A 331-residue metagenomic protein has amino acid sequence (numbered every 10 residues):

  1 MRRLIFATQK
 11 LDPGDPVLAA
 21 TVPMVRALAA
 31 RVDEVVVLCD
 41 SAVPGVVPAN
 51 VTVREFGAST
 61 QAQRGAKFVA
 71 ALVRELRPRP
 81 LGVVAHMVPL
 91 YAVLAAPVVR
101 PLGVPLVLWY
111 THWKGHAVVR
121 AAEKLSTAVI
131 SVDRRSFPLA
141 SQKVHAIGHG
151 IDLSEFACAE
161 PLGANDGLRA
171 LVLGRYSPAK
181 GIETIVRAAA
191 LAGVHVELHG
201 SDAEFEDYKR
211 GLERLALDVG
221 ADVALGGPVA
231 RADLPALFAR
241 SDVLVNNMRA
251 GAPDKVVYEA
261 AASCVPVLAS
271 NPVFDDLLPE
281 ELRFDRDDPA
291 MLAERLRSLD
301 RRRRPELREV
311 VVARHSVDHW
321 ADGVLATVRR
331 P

Functional and structural regions predicted by a protein language model:
M1-V43, A190: N-terminal subdomain of nucleotide-sugar transferases
A19-R26, S177-L191, R210: A conserved mid-protein helix/loop that constitutes part of the nucleotide-sugar donor-binding site
D40-V43, H195-R210, L225-G227: Glycosyltransferase donor-sugar binding loop
P228-V229, A236-S241: Short alpha-helical donor nucleotide-sugar binding micro-motif in glycosyltransferases
R249: Aromatic "clamp/platform" in nucleotide-sugar-dependent glycosyltransferases that forms part of the donor/acceptor
C264-A269: Short hydrophobic beta-strand element within catalytic cores of glycosyltransferases and related nucleotide-activated
E280-A290, R295-R301: Conserved acidic donor-binding segment of nucleotide-sugar-dependent glycosyltransferases
S298-R329: A charged, aromatic-enriched C-terminal amphipathic alpha-helix characteristic of glycosyltransferases across folds
